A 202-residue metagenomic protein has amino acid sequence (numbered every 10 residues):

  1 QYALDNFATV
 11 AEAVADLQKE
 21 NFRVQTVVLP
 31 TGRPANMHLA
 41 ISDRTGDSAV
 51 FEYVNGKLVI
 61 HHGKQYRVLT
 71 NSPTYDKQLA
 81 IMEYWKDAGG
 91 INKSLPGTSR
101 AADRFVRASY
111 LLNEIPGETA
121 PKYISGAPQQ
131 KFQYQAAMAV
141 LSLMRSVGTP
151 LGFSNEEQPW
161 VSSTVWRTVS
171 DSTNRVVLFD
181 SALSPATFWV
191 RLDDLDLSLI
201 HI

Functional and structural regions predicted by a protein language model:
Q1, I200-I202: Accessible peptide chain termini
Q1-H62: Structured, non-membrane catalytic/scaffold regions adjacent to prosthetic-group chemistry
Q25-V27, P34-A35, R44, Y66-I200: C-terminus-biased signal that marks the final domain/tail of proteins
